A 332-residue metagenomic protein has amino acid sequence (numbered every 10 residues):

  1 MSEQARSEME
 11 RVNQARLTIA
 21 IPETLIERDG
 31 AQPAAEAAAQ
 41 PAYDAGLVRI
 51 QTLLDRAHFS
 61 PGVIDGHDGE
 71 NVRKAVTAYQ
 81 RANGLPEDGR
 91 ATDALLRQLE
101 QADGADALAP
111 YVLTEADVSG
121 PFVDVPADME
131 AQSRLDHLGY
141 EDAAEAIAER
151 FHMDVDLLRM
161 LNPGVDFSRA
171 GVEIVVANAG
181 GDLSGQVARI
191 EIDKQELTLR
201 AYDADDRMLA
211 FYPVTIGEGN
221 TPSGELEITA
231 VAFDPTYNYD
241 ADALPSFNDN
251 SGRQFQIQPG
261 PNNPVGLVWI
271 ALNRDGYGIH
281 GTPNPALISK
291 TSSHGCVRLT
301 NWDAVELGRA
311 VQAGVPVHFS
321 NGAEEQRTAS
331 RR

Functional and structural regions predicted by a protein language model:
M1-I50, L108, R327-R332: Compositionally biased, proline/threonine/alanine/serine-rich low-complexity intrinsically disordered stretches
Q40-K74, D117-F151: Primarily a LysM-type cell-wall glycan-binding module
A45-T52, E70-R81, D93, R97 (+6 more regions): Solvent-exposed, polar/charged alpha-helical surfaces in well-ordered, non-transmembrane soluble domains, broadly
R49, N71, R90, A94 (+11 more regions): Extracytoplasmic
E70-K74, A78-S119, R159-R189, V317: Extracellular LysM carbohydrate-binding repeats and other cell-envelope/extracellular binding modules
A91, S133-F211: Secretory/export targeting leaders with adjacent low-complexity proregions
G185-T282, E325, R331: Gly/Pro-biased beta-strand-loop elements
D303-R332: N-terminal targeting pre-sequences for secretion and organelle import
